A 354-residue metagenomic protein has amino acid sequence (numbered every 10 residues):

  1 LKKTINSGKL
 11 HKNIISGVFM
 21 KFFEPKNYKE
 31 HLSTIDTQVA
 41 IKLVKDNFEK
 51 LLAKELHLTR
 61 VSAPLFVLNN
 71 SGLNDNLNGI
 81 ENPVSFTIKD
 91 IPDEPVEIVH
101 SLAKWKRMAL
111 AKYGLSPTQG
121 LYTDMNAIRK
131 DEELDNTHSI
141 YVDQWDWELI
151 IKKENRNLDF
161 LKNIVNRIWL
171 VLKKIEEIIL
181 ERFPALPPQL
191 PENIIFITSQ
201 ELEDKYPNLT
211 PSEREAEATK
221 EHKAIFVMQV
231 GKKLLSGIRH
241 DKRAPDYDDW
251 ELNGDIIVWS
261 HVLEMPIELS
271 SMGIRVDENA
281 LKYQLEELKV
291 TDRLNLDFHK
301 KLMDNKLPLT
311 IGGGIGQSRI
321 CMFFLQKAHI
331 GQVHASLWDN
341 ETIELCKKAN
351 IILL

Functional and structural regions predicted by a protein language model:
L1-F19: N-terminal amphipathic/basic-hydrophobic helices that include classical n-h-c signal peptides and signal-anchor
F19-H138, D146-I150: Class II aminoacyl-tRNA synthetase-like tRNA-binding/catalytic domains
D36-L43, N47, R156-N163, D297 (+2 more regions): Generic recognition of stable, solvent-exposed alpha-helical segments in well-folded globular domains
L52-T59, I168-I179, A328: A generic secondary-structure signal for well-formed alpha-helical elements
L65-N69, P184-P191, E341-I343: A glycine-rich phosphate-binding loop feature that marks nucleotide/adenosyl-phosphate handling sites
D93, Q119, V142, H222 (+1 more regions): Short connector loops at helix/strand junctions that flank enzyme active sites, especially segments positioning acidic
T118, T123-E213: Extended, charged alpha-beta segments that form solvent-exposed binding/catalytic grooves in nucleic-acid-handling
N126-I128, T198-L354: A translation/RNA-centric and nucleic-acid-associated enzymatic feature enriched in Class II aminoacyl-tRNA synthetases
